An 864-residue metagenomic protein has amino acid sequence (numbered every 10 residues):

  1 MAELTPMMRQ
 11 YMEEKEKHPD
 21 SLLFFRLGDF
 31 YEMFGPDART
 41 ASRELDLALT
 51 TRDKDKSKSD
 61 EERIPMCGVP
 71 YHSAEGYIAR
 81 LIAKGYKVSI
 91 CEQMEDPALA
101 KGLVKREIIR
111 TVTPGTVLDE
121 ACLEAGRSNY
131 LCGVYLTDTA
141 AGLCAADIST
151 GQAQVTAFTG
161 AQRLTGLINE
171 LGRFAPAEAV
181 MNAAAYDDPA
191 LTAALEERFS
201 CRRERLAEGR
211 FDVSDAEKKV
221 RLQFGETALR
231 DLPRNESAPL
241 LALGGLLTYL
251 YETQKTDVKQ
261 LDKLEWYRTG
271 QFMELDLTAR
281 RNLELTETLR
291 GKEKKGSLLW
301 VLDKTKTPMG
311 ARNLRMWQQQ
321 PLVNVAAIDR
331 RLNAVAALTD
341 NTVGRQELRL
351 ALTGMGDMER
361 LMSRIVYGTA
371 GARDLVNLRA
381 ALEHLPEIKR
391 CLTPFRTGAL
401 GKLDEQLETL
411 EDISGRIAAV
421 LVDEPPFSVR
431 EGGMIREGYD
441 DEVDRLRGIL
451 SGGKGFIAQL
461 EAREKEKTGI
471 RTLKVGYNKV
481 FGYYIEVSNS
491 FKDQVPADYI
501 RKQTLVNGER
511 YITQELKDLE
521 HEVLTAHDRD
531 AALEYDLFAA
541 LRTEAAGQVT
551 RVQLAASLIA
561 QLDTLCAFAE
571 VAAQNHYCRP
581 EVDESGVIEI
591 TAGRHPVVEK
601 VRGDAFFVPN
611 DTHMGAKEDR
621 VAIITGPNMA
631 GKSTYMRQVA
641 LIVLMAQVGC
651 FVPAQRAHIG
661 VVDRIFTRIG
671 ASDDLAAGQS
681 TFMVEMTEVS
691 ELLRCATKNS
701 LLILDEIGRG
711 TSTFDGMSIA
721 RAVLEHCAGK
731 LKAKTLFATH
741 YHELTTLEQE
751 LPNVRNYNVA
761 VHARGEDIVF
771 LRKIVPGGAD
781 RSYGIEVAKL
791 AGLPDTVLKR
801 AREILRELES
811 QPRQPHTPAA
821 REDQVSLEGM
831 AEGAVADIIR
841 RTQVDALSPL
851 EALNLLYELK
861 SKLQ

Functional and structural regions predicted by a protein language model:
M1-A2, R9, E13, D20 (+7 more regions): Conserved phosphate-binding elements of NTP-dependent enzyme cores
M1-A337, Q346, L350-T353, D357-V366 (+3 more regions): Charged catalytic and DNA/RNA-contacting regions of genome-maintenance and nucleic-acid-processing enzymes
G35-A38, E236, K306, L314-W317 (+6 more regions): ATPase nucleotide-binding head domains, primarily ABC-like/P-loop NTPase cores
C91, P114-L123, D257, F395-A399 (+5 more regions): Active-site phosphate-binding and catalytic loops of NTP-dependent enzymes
L171, P176-A185, A190-A193, R205 (+3 more regions): Conserved catalytic alpha/beta cores of large enzymes that bind or transform nucleotide phosphates and polynucleotides
E208-R221, M273-L277, L285, L289 (+4 more regions): Amphipathic heptad-repeat alpha-helical coiled-coil/stalk segments that mediate oligomerization, filament/stalk
I328-R331, A351, M355, G453 (+4 more regions): Intracellular alpha-helical coupling/juxtamembrane segments of multi-pass membrane proteins
G371-D374, V844-Q864: Short, amphipathic C-terminal "tail helix"
